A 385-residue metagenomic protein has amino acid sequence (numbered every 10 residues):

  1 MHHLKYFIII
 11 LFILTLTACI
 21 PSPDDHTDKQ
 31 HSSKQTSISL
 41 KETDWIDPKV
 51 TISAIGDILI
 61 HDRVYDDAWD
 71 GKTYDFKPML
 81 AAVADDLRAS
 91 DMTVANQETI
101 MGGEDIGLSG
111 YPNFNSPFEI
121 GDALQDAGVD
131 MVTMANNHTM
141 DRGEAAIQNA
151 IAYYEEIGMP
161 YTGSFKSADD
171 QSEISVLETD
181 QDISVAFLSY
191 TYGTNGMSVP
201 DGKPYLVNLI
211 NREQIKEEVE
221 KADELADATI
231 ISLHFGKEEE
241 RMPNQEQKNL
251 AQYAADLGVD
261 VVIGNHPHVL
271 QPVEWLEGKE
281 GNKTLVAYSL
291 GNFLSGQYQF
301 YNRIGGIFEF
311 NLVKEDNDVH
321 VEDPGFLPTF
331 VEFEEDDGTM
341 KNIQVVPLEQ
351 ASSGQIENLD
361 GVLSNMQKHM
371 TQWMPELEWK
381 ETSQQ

Functional and structural regions predicted by a protein language model:
M1-Y6: Positively charged n-region of N-terminal signal peptides that target proteins for export
I9-I13: Core hydrophobic alpha-helical membrane-spanning segments
T15-A18: C-terminal motif of bacterial Sec signal peptides marking the signal peptidase cleavage site
I20-Q385: Acidic, metal/ion-coordinating pockets
